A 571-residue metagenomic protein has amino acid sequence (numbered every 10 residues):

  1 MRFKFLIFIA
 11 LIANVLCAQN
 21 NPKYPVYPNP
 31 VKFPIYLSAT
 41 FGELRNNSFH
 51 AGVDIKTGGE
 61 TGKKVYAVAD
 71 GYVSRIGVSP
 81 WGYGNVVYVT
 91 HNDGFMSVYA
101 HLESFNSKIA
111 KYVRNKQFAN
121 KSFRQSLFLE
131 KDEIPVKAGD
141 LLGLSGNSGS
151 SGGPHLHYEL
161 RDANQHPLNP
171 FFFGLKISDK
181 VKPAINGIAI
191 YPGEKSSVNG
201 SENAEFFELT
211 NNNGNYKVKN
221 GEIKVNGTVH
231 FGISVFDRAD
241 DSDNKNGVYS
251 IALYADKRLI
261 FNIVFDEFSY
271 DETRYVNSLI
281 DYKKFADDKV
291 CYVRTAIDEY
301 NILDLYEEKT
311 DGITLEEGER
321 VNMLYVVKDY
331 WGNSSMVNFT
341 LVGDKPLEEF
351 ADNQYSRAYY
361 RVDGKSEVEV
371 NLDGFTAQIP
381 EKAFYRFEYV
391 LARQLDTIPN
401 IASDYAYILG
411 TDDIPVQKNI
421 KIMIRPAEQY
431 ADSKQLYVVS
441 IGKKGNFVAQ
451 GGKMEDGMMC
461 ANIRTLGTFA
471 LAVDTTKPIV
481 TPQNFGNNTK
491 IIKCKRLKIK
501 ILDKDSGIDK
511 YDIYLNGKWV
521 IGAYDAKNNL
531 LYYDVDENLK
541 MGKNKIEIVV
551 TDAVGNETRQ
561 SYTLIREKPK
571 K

Functional and structural regions predicted by a protein language model:
M1-P25: Bacterial Sec-dependent N-terminal signal peptides
A18-M96, E103-K108, F123-D132, K137-A138 (+2 more regions): Surface-exposed, glycine-biased beta-strand/turn segments
S107, K137, S178, G193-S196 (+3 more regions): Long, low-complexity serine/threonine/glycine- and acidic-rich segments characteristic of extracellular
K182-G187, K477-N484: Proline-enriched interdomain boundary motifs that mark the N-terminal boundary and often initiate the first structured
V225-H230, P415-M423, K490-K498: Short coil/turn motif common to extracellular beta-sandwich-like domains
G232-R238, P380, K421-A427, R496-K504: Short edge beta-strand/loop segments characteristic of extracellular beta-sandwich folds
E348-N353, R357-K365, A392-Y437, F485: Proteolytic processing hotspots in large secreted/extracellular or virion-associated proteins and select intracellular
D412-F469, K510-D512, K518-I521: Proteolytic-maturation and junctional protease-sensitive modules
